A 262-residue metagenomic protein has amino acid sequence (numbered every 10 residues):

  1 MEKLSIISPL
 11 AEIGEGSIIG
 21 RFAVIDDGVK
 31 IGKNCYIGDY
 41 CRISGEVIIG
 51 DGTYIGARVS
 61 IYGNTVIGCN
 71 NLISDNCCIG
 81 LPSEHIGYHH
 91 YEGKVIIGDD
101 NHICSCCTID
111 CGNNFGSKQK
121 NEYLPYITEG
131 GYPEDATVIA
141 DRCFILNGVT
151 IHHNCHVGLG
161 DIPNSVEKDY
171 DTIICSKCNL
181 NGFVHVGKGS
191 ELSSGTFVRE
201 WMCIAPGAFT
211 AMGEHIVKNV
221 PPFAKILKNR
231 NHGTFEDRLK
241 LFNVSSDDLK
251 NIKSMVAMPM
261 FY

Functional and structural regions predicted by a protein language model:
M1-I48, A57, N70: Extended, small-residue-rich solenoid/repeat segments and analogous flexible loops that form exposed scaffolds
E2-I6, E12, Y54-F261: Glycine-rich hexapeptide-repeat left-handed beta-helix
